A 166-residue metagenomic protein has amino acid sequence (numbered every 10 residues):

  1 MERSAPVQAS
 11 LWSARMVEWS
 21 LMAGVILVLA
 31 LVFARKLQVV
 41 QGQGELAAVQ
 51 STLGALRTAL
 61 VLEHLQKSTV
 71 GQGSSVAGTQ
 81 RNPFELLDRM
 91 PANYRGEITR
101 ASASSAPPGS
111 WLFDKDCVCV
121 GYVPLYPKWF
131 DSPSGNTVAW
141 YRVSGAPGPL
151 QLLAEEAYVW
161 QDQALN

Functional and structural regions predicted by a protein language model:
M1-Q41: N-terminal single-pass transmembrane signal-anchor helix
W12, A103-A106, L153: Intrinsically disordered, low-complexity regions enriched in Ser/Pro/Gly/Gln/His and often acidic
Q43-T69: Membrane-proximal N-terminal amphipathic helix
H64-Y126: Extracellular/periplasmic head regions of type IV pilus-like filament subunits
C119-N166: Short, surface-exposed interaction loops/tails
